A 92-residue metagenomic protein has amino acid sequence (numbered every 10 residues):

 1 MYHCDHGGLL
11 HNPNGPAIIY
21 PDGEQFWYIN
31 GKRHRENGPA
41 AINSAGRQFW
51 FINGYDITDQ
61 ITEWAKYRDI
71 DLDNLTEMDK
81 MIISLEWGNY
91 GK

Functional and structural regions predicted by a protein language model:
M1-K92: Glycine/tyrosine- and acidic-biased, solvent-exposed loop/turn segments at the edges of beta-strands
